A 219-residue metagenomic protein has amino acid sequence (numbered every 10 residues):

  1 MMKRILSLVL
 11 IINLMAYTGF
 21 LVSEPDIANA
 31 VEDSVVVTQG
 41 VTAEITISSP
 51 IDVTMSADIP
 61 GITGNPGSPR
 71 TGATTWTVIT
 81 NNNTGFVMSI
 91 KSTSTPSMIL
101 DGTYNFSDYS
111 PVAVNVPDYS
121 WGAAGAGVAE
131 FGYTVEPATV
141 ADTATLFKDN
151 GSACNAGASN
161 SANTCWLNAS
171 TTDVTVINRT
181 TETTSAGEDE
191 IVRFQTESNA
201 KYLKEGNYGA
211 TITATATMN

Functional and structural regions predicted by a protein language model:
M1-I5: Positively charged n-region of N-terminal signal peptides that target proteins for export
S7-L10: Internal alpha-helical transmembrane segments of multi-pass membrane proteins, especially GPCRs
M15-I27: C-terminal segment of classical bacterial N-terminal signal peptides
D26-N219: Signature of Gram-negative chaperone-usher
